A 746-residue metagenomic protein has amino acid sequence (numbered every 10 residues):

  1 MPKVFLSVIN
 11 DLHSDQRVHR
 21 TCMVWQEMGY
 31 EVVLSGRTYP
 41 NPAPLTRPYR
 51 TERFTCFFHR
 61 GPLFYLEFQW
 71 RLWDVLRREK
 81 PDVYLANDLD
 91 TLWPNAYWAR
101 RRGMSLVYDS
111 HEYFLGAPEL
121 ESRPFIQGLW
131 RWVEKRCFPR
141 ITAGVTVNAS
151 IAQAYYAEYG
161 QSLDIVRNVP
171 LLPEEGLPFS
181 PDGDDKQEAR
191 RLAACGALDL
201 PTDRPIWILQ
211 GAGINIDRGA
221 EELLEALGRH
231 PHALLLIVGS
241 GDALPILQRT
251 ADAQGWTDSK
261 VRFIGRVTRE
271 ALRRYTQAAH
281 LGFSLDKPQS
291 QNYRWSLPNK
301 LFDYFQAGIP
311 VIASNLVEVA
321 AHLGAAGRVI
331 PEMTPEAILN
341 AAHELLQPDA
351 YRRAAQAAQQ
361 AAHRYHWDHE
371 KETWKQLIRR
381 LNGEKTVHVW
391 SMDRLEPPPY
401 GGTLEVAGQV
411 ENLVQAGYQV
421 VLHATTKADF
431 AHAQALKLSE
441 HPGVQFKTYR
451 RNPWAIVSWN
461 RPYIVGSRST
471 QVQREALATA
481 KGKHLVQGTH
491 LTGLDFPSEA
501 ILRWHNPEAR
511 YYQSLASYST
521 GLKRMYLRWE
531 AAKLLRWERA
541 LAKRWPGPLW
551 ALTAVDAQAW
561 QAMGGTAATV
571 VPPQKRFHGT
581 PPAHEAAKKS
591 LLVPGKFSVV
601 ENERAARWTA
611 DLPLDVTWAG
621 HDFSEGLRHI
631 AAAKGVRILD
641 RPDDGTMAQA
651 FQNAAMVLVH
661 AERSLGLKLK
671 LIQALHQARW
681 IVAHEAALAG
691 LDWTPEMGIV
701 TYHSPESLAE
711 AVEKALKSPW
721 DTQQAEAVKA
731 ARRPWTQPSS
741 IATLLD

Functional and structural regions predicted by a protein language model:
S14-V24, M28, D185-L198, D203-R249 (+4 more regions): Conserved catalytic-core segment of nucleotide-activated headgroup transferases in glycan assembly
G36, R131-L192, V261-R262, I501 (+1 more regions): Donor nucleotide-sugar binding/catalytic pocket of nucleotide-sugar-dependent glycosyltransferases
T51-F58, V107-K135, T146, S150 (+6 more regions): Acceptor-binding helix/loop patch of EC 2.4 sugar-transfer enzymes, predominantly nucleotide-sugar-dependent
W70-R77, W93, Y97-R101, Y108 (+5 more regions): Membrane-proximal helix-turn-helix segments that form the acceptor-binding/catalytic region of lipid-linked
T142, Y275-R294, I309, Q652-G666 (+1 more regions): Acidic donor-binding loop of glycosyltransferase active sites
A243, D258-T268, Y275, G635-D643 (+1 more regions): Active-site donor-binding acidic/aromatic loop of nucleotide-activated sugar and phosphosugar transferases involved
A325-E336, E344-D349, M697-E706, K714-P719: Conserved acidic donor-binding segment of nucleotide-sugar-dependent glycosyltransferases
D349-R379, R468, P581, K717-D746: A charged, aromatic-enriched C-terminal amphipathic alpha-helix characteristic of glycosyltransferases across folds
